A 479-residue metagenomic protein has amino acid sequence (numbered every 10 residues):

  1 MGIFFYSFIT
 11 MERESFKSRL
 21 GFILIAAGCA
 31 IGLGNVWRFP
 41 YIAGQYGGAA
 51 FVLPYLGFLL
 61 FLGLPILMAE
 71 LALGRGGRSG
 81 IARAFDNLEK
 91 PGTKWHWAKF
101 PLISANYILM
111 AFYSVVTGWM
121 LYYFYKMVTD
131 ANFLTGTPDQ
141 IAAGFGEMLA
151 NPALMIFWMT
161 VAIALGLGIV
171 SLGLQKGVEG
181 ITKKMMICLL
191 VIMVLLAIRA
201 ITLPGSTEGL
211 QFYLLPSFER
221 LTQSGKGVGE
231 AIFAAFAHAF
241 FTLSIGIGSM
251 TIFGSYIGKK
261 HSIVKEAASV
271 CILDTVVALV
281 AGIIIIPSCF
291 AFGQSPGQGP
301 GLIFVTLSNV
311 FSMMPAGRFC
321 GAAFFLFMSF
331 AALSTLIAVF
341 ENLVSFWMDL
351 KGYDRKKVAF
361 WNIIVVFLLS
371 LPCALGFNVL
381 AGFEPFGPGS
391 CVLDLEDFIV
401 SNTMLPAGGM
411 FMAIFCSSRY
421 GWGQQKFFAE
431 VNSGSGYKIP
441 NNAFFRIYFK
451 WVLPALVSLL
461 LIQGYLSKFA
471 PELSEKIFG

Functional and structural regions predicted by a protein language model:
I3-W37, I66-L71, R75-F100, G258-S262 (+1 more regions): Membrane-interface "cap" regions at the ends of multi-pass membrane proteins
E12-F16, L20, E179, K183-L333 (+3 more regions): Membrane-embedded translocation segments of transport machinery
R13-S15, I42-Y46, G76-P101, S114-Q175 (+5 more regions): Inter-helical loop and helix-membrane interface segments of multi-pass membrane transporters/permeases
E14, A43-A69, L154-M155, L405-P406: Extracellular loop-to-transmembrane helix junctions
S15, G21-I23, C29, I156-F157 (+5 more regions): Loop-to-transmembrane helix boundary motifs in multi-pass membrane proteins
G21-F58, G248-G254, V264-A268, I272-L273: Transmembrane helix-boundary motif of multi-pass solute transporters/channels
R38-A43, L167-G173, H238-E266, V270 (+3 more regions): Helix-loop junctions at the membrane interface of multi-pass solute transporters
A98-N106, K351-I363, D397-V457: C-terminal membrane-solvent junction of multi-pass transporters and transport-like membrane proteins
